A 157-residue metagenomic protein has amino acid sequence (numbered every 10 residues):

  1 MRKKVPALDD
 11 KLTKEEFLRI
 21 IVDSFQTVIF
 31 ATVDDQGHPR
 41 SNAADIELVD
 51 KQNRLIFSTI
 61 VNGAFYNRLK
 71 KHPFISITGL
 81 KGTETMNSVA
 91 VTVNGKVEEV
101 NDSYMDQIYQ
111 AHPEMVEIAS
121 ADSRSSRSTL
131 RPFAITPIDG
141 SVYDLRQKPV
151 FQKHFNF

Functional and structural regions predicted by a protein language model:
M1-D9, V89-F157: Charged, gly/pro-rich active-site loop segments
M1-I29: Extreme N-terminal tail/first-helix region
M1-V5, I29-A31, A44-R54: Short, basic, glycine/proline-bearing loop/turn elements
D9-E16, N62-F65, E114-I118: Charged, amphipathic alpha-helical segments
I20-D35, I75-G79: A short, Trp-centered hydrophobic/proline-enriched beta-strand micro-motif
D23-F25, S41-A43, D50-Q52, K70-F74 (+3 more regions): Short connector loops at helix/strand junctions that flank enzyme active sites, especially segments positioning acidic
Q36-H38, K96: Residue-level signal for well-ordered, solvent-exposed loop/turn and beta-edge residues enriched in charged/polar side
E47-T85: A short mixed-secondary-structure module that forms the rim of ligand-binding clefts
